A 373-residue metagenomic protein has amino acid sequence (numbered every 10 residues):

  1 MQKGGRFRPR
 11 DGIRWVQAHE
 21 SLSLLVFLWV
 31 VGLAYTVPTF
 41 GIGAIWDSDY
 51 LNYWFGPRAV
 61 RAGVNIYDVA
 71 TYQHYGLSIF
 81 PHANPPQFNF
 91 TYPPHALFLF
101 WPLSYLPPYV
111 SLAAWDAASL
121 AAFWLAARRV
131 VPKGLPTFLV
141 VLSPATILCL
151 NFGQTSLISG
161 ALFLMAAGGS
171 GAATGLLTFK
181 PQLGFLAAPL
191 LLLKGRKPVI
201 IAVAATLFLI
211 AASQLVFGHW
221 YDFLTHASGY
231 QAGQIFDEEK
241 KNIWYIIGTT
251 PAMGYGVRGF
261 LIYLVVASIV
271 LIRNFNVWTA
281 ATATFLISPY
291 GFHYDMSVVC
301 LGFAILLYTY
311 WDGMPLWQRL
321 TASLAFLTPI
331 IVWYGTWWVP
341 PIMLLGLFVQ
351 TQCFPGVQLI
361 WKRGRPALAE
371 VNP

Functional and structural regions predicted by a protein language model:
Q2-S170, L193-D312, W317-Q318, V357-A367 (+1 more regions): Primarily membrane-embedded glycan-assembly and transfer machineries that use lipid-linked glycans
P9, A121, L320, L324 (+3 more regions): Alpha-helical hydrophobic membrane-insertion segments
F98, V140-V141, L177, F185 (+4 more regions): Hydrophobic alpha-helical transmembrane segments of integral membrane proteins, especially lipid-exposed positions
G169-L193, A280-S288, S323-I330: Membrane-interface alpha helices of multi-pass inner-membrane proteins
M296, W333-G346: Loop-to-transmembrane alpha-helix initiation sites
D312-G335: C-terminal structured domain segments
L347-L359: Membrane-water interface at the C-terminal end of transmembrane alpha helices
